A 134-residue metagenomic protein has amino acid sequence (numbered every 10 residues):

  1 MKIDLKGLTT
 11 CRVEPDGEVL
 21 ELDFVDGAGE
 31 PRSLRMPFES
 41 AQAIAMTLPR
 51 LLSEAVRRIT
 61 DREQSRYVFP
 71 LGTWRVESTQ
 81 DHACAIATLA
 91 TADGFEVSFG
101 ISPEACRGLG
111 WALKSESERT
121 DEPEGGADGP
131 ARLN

Functional and structural regions predicted by a protein language model:
M1-N134: Positively charged, low-complexity terminal tracts and the immediately adjacent first secondary-structure elements
